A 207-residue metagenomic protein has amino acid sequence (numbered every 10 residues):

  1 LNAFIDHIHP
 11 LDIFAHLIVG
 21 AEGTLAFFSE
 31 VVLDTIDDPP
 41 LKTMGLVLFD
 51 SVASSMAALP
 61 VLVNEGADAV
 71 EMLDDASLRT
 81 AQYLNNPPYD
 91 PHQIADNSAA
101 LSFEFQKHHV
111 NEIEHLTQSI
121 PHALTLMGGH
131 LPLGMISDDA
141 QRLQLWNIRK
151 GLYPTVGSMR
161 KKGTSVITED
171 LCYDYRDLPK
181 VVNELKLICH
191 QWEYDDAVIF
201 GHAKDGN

Functional and structural regions predicted by a protein language model:
L1-N207: Noncatalytic alpha-helical scaffold of FAD-dependent oxidoreductases
